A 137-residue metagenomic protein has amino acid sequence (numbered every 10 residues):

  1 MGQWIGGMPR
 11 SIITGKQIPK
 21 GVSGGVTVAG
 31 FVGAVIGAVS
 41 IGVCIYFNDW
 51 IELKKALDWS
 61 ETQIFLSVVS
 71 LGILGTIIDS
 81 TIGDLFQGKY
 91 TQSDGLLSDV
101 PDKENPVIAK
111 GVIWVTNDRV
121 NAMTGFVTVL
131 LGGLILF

Functional and structural regions predicted by a protein language model:
M1-F137: Hydrophobic alpha-helical transmembrane segments
